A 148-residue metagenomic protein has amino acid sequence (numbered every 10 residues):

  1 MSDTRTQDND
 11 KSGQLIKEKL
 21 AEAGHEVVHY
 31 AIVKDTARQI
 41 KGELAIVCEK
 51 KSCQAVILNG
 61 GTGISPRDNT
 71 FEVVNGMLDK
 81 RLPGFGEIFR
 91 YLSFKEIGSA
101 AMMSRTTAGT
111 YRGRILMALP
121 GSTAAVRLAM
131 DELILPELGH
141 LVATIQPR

Functional and structural regions predicted by a protein language model:
M1, L58-N59, A118-P120: Short beta-strand segments
M1-D35: Glycine-rich phosphate/diphosphate-binding loop of Rossmann-like nucleotide-binding domains
S2-T6, G63-I64, T123-A125: Gly/Ser/Thr-rich loops at beta-strand to alpha-helix junctions that form or flank small-molecule/cofactor-binding
D8-K11, G42, N69, L128-A129: Generic recognition of short, well-ordered alpha-helical segments
K34-I46: Structural motif
I40, I57, S122: Residue-level signal for inorganic ion chemistry
E43-F85: Glycine-rich phosphate-binding loop
T70-R148: Proline/glycine-rich low-complexity loops and linkers
